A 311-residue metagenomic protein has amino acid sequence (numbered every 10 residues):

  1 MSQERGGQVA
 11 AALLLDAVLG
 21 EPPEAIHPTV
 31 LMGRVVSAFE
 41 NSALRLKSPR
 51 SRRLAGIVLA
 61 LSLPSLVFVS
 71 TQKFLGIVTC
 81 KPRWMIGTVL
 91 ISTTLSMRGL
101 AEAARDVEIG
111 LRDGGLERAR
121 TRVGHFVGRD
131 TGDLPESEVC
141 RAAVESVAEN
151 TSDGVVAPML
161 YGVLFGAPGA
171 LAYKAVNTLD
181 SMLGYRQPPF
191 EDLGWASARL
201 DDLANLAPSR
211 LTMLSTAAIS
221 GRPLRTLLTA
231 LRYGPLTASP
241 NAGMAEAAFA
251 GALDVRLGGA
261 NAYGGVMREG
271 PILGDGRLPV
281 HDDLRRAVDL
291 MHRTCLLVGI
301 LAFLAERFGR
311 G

Functional and structural regions predicted by a protein language model:
M1-L171, V176, G184-G311: Hydrophobic alpha-helical transmembrane segments
S181: Solvent-exposed interhelical
